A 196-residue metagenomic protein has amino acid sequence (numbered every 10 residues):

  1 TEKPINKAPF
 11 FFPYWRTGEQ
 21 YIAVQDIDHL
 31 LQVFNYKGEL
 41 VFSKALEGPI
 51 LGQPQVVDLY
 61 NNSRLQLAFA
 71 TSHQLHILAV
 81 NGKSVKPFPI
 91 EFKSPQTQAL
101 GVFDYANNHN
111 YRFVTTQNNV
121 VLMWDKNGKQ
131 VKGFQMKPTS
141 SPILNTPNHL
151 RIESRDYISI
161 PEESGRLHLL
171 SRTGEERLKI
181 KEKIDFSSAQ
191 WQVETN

Functional and structural regions predicted by a protein language model:
T1-N196: Extracytoplasmic/lumenal domain signature
